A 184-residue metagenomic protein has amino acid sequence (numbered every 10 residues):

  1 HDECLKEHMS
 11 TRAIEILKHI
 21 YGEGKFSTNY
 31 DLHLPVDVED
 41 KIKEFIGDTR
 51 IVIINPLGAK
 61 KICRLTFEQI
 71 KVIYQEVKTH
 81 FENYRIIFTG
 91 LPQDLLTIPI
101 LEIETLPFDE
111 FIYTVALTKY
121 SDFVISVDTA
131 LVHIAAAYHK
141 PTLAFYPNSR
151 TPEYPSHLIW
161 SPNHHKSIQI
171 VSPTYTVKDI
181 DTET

Functional and structural regions predicted by a protein language model:
H1-T184: Catalytic machinery of carbohydrate-active enzymes, primarily nucleotide-sugar-dependent glycosyltransferases
